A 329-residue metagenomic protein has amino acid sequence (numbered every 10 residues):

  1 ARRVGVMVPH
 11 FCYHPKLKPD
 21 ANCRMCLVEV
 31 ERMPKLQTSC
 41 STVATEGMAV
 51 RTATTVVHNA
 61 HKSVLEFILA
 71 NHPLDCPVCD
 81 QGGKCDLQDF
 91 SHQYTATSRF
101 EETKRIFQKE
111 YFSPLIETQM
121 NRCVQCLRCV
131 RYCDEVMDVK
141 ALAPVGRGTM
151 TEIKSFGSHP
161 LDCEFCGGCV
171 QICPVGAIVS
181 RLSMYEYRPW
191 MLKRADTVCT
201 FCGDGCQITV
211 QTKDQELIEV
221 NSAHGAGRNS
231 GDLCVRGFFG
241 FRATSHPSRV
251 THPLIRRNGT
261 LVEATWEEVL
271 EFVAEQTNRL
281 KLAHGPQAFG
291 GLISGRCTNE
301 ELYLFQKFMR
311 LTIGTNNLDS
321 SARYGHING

Functional and structural regions predicted by a protein language model:
R2, C40-T45, S222-A226, E268: A short, sequence-level motif marking secondary-structure junctions
R2-E31: A basic, amphipathic helix-loop patch mediating RNA/tRNA/ribosome contacts
V8, S98, S180, T315-N317: Residue-level detector of short coil/turn "hinge" positions at structural boundaries
F11-K16, Q119-M120, E152-L161, F289-T298: Conserved short loop/turn motifs at secondary-structure junctions
C12, C40, V50, L142 (+6 more regions): Short clusters of hydrophobic/aromatic residues that line enzyme substrate/ligand-binding pockets
R24-E164, V170-V198, C206, K213-E216: Fe-S ferredoxin-like electron-transfer domains and their immediately adjacent linker/connector regions across
P73, E186-G329: Catalytic alpha/large subunits of respiratory electron-transfer oxidoreductases, centered on bis-MGD molybdoenzymes
C123, C166, N229-L233: Short beta-strand-alpha-helix junction that forms the catalytic/metal-binding core of metal-dependent nuclease domains
